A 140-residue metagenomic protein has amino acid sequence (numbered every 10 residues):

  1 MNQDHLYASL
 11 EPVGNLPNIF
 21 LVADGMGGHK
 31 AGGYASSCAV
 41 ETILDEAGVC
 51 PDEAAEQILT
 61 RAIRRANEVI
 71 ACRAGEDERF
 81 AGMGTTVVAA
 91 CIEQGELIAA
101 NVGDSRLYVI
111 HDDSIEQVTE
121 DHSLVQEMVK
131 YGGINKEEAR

Functional and structural regions predicted by a protein language model:
M1-R140: PP2C/PPM-type serine/threonine phosphatase catalytic domain
